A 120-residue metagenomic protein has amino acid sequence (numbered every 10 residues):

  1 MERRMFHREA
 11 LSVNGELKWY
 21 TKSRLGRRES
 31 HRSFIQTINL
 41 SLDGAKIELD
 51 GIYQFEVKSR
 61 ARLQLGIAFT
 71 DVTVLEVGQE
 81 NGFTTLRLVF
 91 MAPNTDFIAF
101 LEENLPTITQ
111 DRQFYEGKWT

Functional and structural regions predicted by a protein language model:
M1-L40, E103-T120: N-terminal helix initiation/capping motif
E2-R4, G44-G51: Short alpha-helix capping/helix-loop boundary micro-motifs
G15-G26, V57-F69: Short conserved beta-strand and strand-loop elements enriched in small hydrophobics with frequent Asp/Gly
I35, T70-V77: Short beta-strand-centered aromatic/proline hotspots
L40, V77-Q79: Residue-level recognition of beta-strand microenvironments
A45-L49, E80-A92: Short, solvent-exposed secondary-structure boundary/capping segments
Y53-F55, G78, N94: Short, surface-exposed beta-strand-loop junctions and turns on beta-sheet-rich folds
E56-A68, F97-Q110: Extended Gly/Ser/Thr-rich low-complexity repeat segments, especially those forming or decorating extracellular
